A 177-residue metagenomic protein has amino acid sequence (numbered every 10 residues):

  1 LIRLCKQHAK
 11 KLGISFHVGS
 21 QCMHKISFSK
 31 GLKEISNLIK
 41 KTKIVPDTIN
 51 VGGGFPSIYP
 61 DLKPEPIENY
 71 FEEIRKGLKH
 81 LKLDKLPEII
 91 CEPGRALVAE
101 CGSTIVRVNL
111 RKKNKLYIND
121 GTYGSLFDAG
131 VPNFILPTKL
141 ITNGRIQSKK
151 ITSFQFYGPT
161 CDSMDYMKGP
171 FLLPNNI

Functional and structural regions predicted by a protein language model:
L1-T48, F55, E73, G77-K79: Active-site-proximal beta-alpha core segment in soluble small-molecule metabolic enzymes
K10-H17, P46-N50, L86-I90, K115-Y117 (+1 more regions): Structural preference for beta-strand elements that scaffold enzyme active sites
F16-M23, I49-I58, G94-A96, G121-Y123 (+1 more regions): Active-site beta-loop-alpha junctions enriched in small/polar residues
H24-S27, P60-E65: Short, solvent-exposed loop/turn segments at secondary-structure boundaries
P66-I74: Helical (often loop-to-helix) elements that flank the catalytic cores of nucleotide-handling enzymes
E73, E88-I177: Charged (often Lys/Glu-rich) extended helix/loop segments that serve as interaction or gating elements
K82: A phosphate-binding glycine/aspartate-rich beta-alpha loop in the early core of alpha/beta enzymes
